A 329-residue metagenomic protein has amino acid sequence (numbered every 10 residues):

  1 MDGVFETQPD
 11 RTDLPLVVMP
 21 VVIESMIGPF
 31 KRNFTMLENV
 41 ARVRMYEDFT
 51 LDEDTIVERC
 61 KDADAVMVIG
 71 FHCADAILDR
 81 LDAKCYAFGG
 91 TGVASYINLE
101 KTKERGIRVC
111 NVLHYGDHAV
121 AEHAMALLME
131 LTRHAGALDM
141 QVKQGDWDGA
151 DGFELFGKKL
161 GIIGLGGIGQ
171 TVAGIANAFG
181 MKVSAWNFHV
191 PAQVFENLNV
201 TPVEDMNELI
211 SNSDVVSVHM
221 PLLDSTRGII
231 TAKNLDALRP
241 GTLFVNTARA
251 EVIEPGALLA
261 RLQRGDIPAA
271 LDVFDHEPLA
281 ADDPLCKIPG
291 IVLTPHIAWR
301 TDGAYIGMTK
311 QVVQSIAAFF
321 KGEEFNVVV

Functional and structural regions predicted by a protein language model:
M1-A63, F320: N-terminal glycine-/charge-rich "phosphate-binding" loop or analogous flexible N-terminal tail
M1-L16, V21, P29, K103 (+3 more regions): C-terminal helix-to-coil terminal segments
P20, V68-I69, F88-G89, H219-L222 (+1 more regions): Short, well-ordered coil/turn residues at beta-beta hairpins and beta-strand->alpha-helix junctions within
R59-A65, L81-K84, S211-V216, R239-T242: Short acidic/histidine-rich motifs immediately flanking catalytic phosphotransfer sites in two-component signaling
D62-D139, F153: Phosphate/diphosphate ligand-binding glycine-rich loop within oxidoreductases
A74-A76, V190-P284: Rossmann-like adenosine-cofactor binding region
L138-T171, G180: Glycine-rich NAD(P)-binding loop of Rossmann-like domains
A178-E196: NAD(P)-binding Rossmann-fold cofactor-contacting core
